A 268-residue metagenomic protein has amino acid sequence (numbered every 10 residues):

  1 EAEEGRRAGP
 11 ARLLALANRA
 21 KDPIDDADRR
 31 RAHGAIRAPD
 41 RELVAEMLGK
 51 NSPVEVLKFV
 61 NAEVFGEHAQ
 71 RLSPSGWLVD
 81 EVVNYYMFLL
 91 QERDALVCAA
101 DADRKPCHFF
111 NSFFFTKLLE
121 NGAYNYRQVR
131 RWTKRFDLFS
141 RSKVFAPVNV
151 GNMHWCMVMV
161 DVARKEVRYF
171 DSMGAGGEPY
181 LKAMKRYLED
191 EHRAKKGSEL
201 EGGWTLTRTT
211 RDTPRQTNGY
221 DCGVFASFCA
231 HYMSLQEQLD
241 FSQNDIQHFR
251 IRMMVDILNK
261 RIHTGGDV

Functional and structural regions predicted by a protein language model:
E1-C156, V160-E166: Cysteine protease catalytic domains with a Cys-His-Asp triad
T116-V268: Cysteine protease-like catalytic core of ubiquitin/ubiquitin-like
